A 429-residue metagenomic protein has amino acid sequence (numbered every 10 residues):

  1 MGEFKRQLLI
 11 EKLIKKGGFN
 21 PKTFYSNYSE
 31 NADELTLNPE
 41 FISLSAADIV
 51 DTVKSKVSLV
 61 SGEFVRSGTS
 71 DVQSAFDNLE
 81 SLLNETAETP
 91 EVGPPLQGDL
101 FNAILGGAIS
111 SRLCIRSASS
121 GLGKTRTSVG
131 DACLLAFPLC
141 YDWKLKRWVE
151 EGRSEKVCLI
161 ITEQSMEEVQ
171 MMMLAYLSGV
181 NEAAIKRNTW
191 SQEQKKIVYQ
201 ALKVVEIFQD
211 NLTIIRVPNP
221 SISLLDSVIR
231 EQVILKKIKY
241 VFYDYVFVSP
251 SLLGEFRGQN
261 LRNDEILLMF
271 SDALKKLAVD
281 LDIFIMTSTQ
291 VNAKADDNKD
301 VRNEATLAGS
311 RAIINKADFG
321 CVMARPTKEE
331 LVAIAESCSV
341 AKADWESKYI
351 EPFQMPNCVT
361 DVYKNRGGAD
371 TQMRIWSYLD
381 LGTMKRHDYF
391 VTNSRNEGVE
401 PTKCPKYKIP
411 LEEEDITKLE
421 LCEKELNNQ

Functional and structural regions predicted by a protein language model:
M1-D77: Short, small/acidic-rich helices and loops at N termini and domain boundaries of DNA replication/processing enzymes
G62-V180, N428: The Walker A/P-loop phosphate-binding site
N102-A103, P138-K237, D370, R374: Cytosolic-facing regulatory segments adjacent to core modules
W148, A183-K186, K195, T213 (+3 more regions): C-terminal regions of RecA-like/P-loop NTPase motor modules
L159, F242-Y243, I283-T289: Structural recognition of the conserved hydrophobic beta-strand(s) that form the central parallel beta-sheet of P-loop
M166-Q170, S249-G254, K294-D297, L331: Short acidic/His/Gly/Ser-rich catalytic and metal-binding motifs that mark active-site loops of diverse hydrolases
M173-G179, F256-G258, V301-N303, S337-C338: Short secondary-structure boundary/capping segments
L212-L277: Phosphate-binding/switch loop-helix module in NTP-utilizing enzymes
